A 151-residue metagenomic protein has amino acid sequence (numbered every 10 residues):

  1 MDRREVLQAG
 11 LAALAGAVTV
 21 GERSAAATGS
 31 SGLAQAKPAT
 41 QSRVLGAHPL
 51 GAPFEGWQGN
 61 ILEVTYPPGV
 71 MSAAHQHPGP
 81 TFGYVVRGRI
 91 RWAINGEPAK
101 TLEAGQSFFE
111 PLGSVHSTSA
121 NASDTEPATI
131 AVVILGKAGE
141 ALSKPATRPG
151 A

Functional and structural regions predicted by a protein language model:
M1-V18, S24: N-terminal secretory signal peptides and thylakoid transit peptides that target proteins across membranes
V20-A47: C-terminal segment of N-terminal export signals and the immediately downstream linker at the start of the mature
K37-A73: A short glycine-rich, His/Asp/Glu-containing loop-to-beta-strand
A74, W92-A93, E110, H116-S123: Short beta-strand His + acidic residue motifs that chelate non-heme Fe in jelly-roll/DSBH and cupin folds
G79-N95, Q106: Glycine- and acidic-residue-biased ligand/ion/polar-headgroup-sensing regions
E97-G113: Short acidic-glycine-tyrosine-enriched beta hairpin
S114-E140: Ligand-binding loop in jelly-roll beta-barrel domains
